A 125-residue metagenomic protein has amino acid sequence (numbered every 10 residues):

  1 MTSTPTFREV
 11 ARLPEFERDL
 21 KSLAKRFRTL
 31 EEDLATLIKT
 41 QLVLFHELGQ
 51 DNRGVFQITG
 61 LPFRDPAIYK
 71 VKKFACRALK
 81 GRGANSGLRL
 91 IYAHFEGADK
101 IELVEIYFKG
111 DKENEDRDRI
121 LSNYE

Functional and structural regions predicted by a protein language model:
M1-F45: Arg/Lys-rich, positively charged N-terminal/basic patches that mediate binding to nucleic acids
T2-F7, A75-E125: Enriched for short, Lys/Arg-rich terminal
V10, I68-Y69, I101: A broad, low-specificity signal marking well-ordered, structured residues that form hydrophobic/aromatic
R12, L30, L34, A67 (+2 more regions): Amphipathic alpha-helical interface surfaces
L34-Q41, N52, F56, K109: Residue-level signal for alpha-helical context at structural boundaries
L42, H46, E96-D99: Short alpha-helix boundary/capping elements
V43-K80: A short, surface-exposed loop/turn module that caps and links secondary-structure elements
